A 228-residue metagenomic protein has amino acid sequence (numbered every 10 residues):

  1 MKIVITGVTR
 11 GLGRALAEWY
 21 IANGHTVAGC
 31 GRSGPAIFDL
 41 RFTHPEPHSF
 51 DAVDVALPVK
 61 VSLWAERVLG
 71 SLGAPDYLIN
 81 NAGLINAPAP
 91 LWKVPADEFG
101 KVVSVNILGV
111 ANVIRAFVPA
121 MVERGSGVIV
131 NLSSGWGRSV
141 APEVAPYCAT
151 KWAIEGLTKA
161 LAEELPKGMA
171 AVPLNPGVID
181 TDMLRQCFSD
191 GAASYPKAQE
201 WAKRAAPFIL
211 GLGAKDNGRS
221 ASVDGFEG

Functional and structural regions predicted by a protein language model:
T9-R10: Conserved glycine-rich cofactor-binding loop
N23-F38: Conserved glycine-rich Rossmann-like NAD(P)H-binding loop of the short-chain dehydrogenase/reductase
A89-L91, E98-G100: Substrate-binding pocket helix/loop in short-chain dehydrogenase/reductase
I114, T150: Active-site helix of classical SDR
P119, E163-E164: Alpha-helical segment proximal to the catalytic Tyr-Lys
S134: Residue(s) in the substrate-gating loop at a strand-loop-helix junction that position the organic substrate next
K167-M169, P173-P176, T181, D190-G228: C-terminal helical subdomain
